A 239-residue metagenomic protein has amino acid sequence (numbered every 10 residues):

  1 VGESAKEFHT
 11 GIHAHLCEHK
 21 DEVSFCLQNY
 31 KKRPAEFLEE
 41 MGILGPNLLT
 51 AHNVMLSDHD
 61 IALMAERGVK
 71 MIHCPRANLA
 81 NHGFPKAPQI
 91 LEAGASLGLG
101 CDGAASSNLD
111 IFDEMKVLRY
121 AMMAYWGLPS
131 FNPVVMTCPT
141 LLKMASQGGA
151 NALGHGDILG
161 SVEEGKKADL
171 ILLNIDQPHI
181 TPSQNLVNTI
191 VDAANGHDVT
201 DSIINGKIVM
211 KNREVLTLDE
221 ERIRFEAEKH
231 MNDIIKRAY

Functional and structural regions predicted by a protein language model:
V1-K70, N81-L97, D157: Histidine/acidic residue-rich metal-binding segments in metalloenzymes
G2-A5, H9, G42, R119 (+3 more regions): Structural signal for hydrophobic packing residues in well-ordered secondary-structure cores of soluble enzyme domains
L16, P75, N174-D176: Nucleotide-sugar donor-binding loop of glycosyltransferases
E18, P75-L79, D102-A105: Short, acidic/turn-prone active-site loops that include or flank metal/cofactor- and phosphate-binding residues
E40-N47, P88-Q177, A193-A194: His/Asp/Glu-enriched, well-ordered alpha-helical/loop segment that forms or immediately abuts the divalent-metal
N53-V54, M123, D176, K207: Flexible loop residues that form catalytic and substrate-binding hotspots at small-molecule/glycan-binding clefts
A80-P85, S107-I111, P182: Short, charged, surface-exposed secondary-structure boundary motifs
K143-Y239: Active-site microenvironment of metallo-dependent hydrolases
